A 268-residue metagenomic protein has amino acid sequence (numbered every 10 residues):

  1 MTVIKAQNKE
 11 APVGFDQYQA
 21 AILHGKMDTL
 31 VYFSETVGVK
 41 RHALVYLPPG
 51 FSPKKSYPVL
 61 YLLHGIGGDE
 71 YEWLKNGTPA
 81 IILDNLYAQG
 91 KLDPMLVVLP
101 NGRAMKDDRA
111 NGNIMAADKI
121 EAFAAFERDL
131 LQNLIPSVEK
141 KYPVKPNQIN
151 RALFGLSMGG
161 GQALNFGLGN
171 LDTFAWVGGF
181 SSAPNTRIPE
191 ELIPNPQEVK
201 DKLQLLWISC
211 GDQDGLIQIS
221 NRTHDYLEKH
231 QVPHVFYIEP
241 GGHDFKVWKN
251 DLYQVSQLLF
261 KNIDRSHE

Functional and structural regions predicted by a protein language model:
V3-E268: Non-catalytic cap/lid and distal C-terminal segments of serine-dependent acyl enzymes
